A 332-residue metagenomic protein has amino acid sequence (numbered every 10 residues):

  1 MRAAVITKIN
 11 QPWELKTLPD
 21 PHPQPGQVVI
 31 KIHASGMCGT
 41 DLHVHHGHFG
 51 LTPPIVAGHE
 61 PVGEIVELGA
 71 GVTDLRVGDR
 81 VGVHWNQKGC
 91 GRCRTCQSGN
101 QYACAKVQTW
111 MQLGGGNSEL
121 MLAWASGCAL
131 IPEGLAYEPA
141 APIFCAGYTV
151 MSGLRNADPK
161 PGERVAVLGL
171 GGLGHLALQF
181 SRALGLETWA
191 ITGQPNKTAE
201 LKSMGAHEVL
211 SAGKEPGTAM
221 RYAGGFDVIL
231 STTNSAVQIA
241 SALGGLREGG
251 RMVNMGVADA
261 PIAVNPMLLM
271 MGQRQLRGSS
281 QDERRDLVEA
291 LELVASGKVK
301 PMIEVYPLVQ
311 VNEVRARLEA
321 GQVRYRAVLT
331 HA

Functional and structural regions predicted by a protein language model:
P19-S35, H46-R94, G127, P132-L135: Glycine-rich beta-strand-centered segment in the early N-terminal region that forms part of a ligand/cofactor-binding
K88-L168: NAD(P)H dinucleotide-binding glycine-rich loop of Rossmann-like/cofactor-binding domains, especially the beta1-alpha1
R164-L170, R182-S241: Adenosine-nucleotide cofactor-binding segment
G174-H175: N-terminal Rossmann-fold NAD(P) dinucleotide-binding loop
A183, A240, R284-A332: C-terminal hydrophobic helical "lid"/dimerization subdomain of Rossmann-like NAD(P)H-dependent oxidoreductases
L246-R247: Helix-to-beta-strand junctions that scaffold the AdoMet/dcAdoMet cofactor pocket in Class I SAM-dependent enzymes
G250-R251: Glycine-centered, small-residue-biased loops immediately flanking beta-strands in adenine/cofactor-binding cores
G256-G272, R285-A290: Rossmann-fold NAD(P)-binding glycine/threonine-rich loop
